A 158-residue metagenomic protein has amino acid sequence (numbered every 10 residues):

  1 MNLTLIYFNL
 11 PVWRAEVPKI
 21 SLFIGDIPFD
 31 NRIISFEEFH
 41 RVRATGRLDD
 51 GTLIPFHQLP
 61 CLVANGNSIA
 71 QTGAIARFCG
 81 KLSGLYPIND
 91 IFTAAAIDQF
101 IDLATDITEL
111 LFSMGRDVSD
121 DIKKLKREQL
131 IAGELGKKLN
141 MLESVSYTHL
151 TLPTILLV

Functional and structural regions predicted by a protein language model:
M1-Q129, G133, L139: GST-like domain detector, emphasizing the conserved glutathione-binding G-site in the N-terminal thioredoxin-like
I122, S146-Y147: Short, local alpha-helical segments
K137, M141-V145: Solvent-exposed, charged/polar functional surfaces in cytosolic regulatory/catalytic domains
T148-T154: Conserved small/polar residues in nucleotide/adenosyl-binding loops
